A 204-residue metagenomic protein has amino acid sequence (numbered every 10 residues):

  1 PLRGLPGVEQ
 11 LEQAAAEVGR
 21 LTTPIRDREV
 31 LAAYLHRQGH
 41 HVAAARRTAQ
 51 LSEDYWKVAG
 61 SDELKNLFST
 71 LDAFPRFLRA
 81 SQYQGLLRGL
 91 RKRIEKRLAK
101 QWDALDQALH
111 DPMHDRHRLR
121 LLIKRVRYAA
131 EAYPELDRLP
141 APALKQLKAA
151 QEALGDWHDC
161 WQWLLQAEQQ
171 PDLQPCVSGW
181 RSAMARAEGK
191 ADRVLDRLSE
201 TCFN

Functional and structural regions predicted by a protein language model:
P1-N204: Function-determining surface determinants
